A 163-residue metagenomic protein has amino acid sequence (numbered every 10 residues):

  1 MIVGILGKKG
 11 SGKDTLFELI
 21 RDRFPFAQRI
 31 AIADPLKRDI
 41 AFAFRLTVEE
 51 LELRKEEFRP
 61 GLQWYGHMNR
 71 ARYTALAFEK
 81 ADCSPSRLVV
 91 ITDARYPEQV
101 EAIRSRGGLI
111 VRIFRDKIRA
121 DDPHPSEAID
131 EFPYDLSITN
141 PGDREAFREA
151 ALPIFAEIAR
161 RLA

Functional and structural regions predicted by a protein language model:
M1-V3: Extreme N-terminal starter segment of soluble prokaryotic enzymes
I5, I91: Hydrophobic anchor at the beta1->P-loop junction of P-loop NTPases
K8: P-loop (Walker A) phosphate-binding loop of NTP-binding proteins
K13: Conserved lysine of the Walker
L16: Hydrophobic positions on the alpha1 helix immediately C-terminal to the Walker A/P-loop
D22-R29: Post-Walker A helix-loop "phosphate-sensing" segment adjacent to the P-loop in P-loop NTPases
I32-L88: ATP-dependent small-molecule kinase phosphotransfer cores that center on conserved nucleotide phosphate-binding segments
L76-A77, Q99, R104-R106, R112-A163: Small-molecule kinase domains that catalyze NTP-dependent phosphoryl transfer to phosphate-bearing small molecules
